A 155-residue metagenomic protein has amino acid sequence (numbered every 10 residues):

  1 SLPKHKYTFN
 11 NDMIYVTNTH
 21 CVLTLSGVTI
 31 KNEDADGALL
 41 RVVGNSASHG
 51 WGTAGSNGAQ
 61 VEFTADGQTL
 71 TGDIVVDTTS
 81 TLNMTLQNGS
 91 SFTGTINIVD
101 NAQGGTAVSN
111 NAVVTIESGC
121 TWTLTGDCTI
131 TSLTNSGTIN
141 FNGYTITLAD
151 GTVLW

Functional and structural regions predicted by a protein language model:
S1-A35, G44-L70, D77-T93, A102-G119 (+1 more regions): Surface-exposed loop/turn motifs in large extracellular/passenger domains
I98-V99: Terminal, low-complexity, charged helical segments
V108-V114, W122-T134, I146-A149: Surface-exposed loop/turn positions within long extracellular repeat scaffolds, especially the passenger domains
T138-L154: Extended, charged amphipathic alpha-helical "stalk" segments
